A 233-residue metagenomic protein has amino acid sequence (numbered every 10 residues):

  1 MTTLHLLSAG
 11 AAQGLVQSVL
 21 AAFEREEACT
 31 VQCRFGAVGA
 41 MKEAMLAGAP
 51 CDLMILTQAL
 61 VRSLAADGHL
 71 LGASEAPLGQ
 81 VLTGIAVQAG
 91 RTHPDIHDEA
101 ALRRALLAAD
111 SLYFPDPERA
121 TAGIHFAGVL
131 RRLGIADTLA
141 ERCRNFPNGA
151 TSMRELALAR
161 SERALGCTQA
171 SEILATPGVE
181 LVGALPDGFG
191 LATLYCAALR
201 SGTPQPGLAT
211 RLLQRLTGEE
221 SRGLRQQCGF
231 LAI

Functional and structural regions predicted by a protein language model:
M1-A28, R34, G39, E43 (+5 more regions): Exported/periplasmic ABC-transporter solute-binding proteins
C51: Dinucleotide-binding Rossmann-like beta1-alpha1 core, especially the glycine-rich loop that anchors the ADP
M54: A short, conserved beta-strand element in the Rossmann-like catalytic core that flanks the donor/metal-binding loop
